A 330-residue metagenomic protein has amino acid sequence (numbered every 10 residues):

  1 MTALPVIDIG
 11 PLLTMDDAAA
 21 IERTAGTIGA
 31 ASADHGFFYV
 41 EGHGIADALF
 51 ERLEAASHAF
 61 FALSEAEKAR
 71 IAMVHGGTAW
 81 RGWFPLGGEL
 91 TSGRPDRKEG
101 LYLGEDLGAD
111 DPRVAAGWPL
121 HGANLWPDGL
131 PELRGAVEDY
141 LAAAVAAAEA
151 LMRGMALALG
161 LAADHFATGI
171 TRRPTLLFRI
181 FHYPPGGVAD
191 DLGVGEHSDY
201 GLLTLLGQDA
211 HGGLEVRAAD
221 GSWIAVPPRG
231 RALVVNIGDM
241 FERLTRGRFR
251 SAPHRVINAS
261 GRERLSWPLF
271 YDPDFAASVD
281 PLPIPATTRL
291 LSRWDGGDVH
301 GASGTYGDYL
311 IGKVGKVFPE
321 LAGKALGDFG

Functional and structural regions predicted by a protein language model:
M1-G330: Peripheral, non-catalytic segments flanking oxidoreductase cores
